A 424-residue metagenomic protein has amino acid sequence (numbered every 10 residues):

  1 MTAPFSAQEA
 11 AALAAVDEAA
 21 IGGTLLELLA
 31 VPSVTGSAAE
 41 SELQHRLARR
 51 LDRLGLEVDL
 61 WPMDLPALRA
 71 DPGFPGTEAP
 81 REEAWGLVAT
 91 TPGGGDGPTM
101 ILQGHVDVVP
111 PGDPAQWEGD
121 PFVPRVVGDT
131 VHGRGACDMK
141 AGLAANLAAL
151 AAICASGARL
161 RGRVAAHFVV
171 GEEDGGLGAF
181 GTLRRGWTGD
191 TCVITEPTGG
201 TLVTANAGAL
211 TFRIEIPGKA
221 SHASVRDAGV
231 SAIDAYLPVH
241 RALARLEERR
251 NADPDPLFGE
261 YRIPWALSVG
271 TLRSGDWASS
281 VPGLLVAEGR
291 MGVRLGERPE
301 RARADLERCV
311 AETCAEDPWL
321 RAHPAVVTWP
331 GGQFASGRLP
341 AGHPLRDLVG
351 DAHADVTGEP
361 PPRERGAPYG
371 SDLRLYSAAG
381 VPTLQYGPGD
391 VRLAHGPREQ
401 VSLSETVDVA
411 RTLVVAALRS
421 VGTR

Functional and structural regions predicted by a protein language model:
M1-E9, S33, P80-R81, R213-R424: Metal-dependent amide/peptide-bond hydrolase catalytic core, centered on the "pita-bread" metallohydrolase fold
T2-V131, L160, D390: Acidic/His- and Gly-rich active-site-bordering loop/insert found across diverse amide/peptide-bond hydrolases
D17, Q116, A158, V203-A209 (+2 more regions): Short glycine/proline-enriched loop/turn "hinge" motifs that connect secondary-structure elements and lie
Q103-G104, H167-V169, V193-E196, E215-P217 (+1 more regions): Short beta-strand segments
P111-V126, T204-E215, D351, L384: Acidic-glycine-rich active-site phosphate/pyrophosphate-binding loop
V131, C137-T211, V421: Acidic/histidine-rich catalytic neighborhood of metal-dependent amide-processing enzymes
